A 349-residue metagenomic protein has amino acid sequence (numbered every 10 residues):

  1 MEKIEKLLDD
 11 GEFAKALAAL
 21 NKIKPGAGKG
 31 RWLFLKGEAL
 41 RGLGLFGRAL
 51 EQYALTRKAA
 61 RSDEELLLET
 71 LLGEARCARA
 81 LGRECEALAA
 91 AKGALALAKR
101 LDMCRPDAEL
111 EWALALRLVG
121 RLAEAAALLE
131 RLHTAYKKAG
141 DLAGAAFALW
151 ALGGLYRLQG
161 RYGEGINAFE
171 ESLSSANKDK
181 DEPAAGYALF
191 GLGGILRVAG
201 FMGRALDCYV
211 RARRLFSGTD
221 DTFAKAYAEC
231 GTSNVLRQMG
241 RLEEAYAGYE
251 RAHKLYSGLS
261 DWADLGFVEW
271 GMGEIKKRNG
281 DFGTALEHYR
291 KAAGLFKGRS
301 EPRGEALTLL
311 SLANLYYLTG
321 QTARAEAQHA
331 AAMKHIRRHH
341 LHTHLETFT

Functional and structural regions predicted by a protein language model:
M1-N21, A27-R31: N-terminal leader/linker segments that initiate helical-solenoid repeat arrays
L7, L33-L40, Q52, T70-L81 (+21 more regions): TPR/Sel1-like alpha-solenoid repeat signature
N21-P25, A54-K58, K92-K99, R131-G140 (+5 more regions): Amphipathic alpha-helical segments of tetratricopeptide repeats
K22-L35, S62-E69: Short, charge-rich amphipathic alpha-helical segments embedded in non-transmembrane helical bundles/solenoids
G26, E64, D102-P106, L122 (+9 more regions): Inter-repeat boundary and helix-capping residues of tandem alpha-helical solenoids
L55-K58, D63-E64, G73-R76: A broadly used, surface-exposed interaction patch
